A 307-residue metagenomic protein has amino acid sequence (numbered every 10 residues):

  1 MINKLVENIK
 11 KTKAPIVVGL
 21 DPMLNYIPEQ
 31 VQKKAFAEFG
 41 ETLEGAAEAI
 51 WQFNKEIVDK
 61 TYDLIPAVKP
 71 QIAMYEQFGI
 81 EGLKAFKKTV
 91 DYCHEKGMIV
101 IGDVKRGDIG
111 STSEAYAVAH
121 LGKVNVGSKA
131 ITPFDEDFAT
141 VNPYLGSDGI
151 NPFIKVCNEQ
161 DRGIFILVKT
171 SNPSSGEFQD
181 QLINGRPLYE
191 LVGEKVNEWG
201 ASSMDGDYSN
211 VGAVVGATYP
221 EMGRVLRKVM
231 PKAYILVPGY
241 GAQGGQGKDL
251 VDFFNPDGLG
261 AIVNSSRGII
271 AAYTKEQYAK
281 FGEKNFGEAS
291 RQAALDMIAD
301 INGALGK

Functional and structural regions predicted by a protein language model:
M1-K60, F281: N-terminal glycine-rich anion-binding loop in soluble enzyme alpha/beta folds
V18, V68, D103, A139 (+2 more regions): Conserved, mostly hydrophobic/aromatic
V58-L64, Y92-E95, I154-E159, R227-M230 (+1 more regions): Acidic (Asp/Glu)-rich catalytic clusters
L64-P66, P70-G127, T132, M222: N-terminal active-site wall of soluble small-molecule enzyme domains
I65, F134-D137, N158-I164, D207 (+2 more regions): Glycine-enriched alpha-helix->loop->beta-strand junction motifs that scaffold or abut catalytic
V104, D108-V211: Conserved anion-binding
A217-N264, G268-K275: A C-terminal functional module that forms or caps the active site or interfaces directly with catalytic machinery
L250-P256, A271-K307: C-terminal helical cap(s) of enzyme catalytic domains, especially alpha/beta-barrels
